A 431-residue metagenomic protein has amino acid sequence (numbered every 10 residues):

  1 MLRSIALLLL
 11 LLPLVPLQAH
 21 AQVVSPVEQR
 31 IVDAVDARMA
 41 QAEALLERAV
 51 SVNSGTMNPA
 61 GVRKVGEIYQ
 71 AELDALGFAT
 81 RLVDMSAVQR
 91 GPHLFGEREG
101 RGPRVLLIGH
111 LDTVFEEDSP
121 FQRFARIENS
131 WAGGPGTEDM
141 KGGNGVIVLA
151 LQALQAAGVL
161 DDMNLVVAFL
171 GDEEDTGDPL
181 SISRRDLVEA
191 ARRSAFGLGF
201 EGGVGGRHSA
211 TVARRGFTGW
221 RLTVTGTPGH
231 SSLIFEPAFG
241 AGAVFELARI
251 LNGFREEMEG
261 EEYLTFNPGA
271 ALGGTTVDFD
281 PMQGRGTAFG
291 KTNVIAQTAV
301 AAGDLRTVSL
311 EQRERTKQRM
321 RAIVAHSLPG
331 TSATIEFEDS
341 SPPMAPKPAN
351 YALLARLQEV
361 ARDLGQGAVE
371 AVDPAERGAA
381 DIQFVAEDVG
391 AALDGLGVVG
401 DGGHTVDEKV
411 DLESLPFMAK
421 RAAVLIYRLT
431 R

Functional and structural regions predicted by a protein language model:
M1-S4, D162-M163: Positively charged n-region of N-terminal signal peptides that target proteins for export
I5-P16: Bacterial N-terminal signal peptides
Q22-R30, M39, S54-G55, G202-G203 (+2 more regions): Metal-dependent amide/peptide-bond hydrolase catalytic core, centered on the "pita-bread" metallohydrolase fold
V23-P135, Q155-D161: Acidic/His- and Gly-rich active-site-bordering loop/insert found across diverse amide/peptide-bond hydrolases
L106, N164-A168, N267, T334: A structural signal for isolated positions on well-ordered beta-strands in alpha/beta enzyme cores
I108-G109, A168-L170, L198-E201, T225 (+1 more regions): Short beta-strand segments
E116-I127, A213-G216, P281-G286: Short, flexible, mixed-charge acidic loops at enzyme active sites
M140-R215, G273-Q283, T430: Acidic/histidine-rich catalytic neighborhood of metal-dependent amide-processing enzymes
